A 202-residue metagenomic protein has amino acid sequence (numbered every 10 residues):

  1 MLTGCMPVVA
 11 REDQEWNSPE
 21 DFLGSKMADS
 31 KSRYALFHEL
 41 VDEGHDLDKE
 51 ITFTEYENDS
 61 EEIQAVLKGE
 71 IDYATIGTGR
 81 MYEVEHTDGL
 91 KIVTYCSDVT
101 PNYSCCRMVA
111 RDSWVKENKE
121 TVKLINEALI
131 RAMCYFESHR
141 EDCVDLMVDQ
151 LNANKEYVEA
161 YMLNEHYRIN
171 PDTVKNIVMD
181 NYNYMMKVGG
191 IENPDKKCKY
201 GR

Functional and structural regions predicted by a protein language model:
M1, D21, S25-M27, K91-V99: A structural signal for short loop-to-beta-strand junctions that line the ligand-binding cleft of periplasmic/secreted
L2-G4, Y103-S104: Short, solvent-exposed loop/turn segments at the edges of secondary structure
V8-R11, E15-H86, E141, M179-D180: Bilobed "Venus flytrap"/periplasmic-binding protein-like clamshell domains and structurally analogous long
Q14, N58-V148: Pocket-lining segment of extracytoplasmic ligand-binding domains
E43-H45, T87-D88, L151, V188-G189: Residues at alpha-helix termini
K116-E192: Secondary-structure end/capping motifs
P194-R202: Hinge/cleft segment of the Venus flytrap/periplasmic-binding protein
